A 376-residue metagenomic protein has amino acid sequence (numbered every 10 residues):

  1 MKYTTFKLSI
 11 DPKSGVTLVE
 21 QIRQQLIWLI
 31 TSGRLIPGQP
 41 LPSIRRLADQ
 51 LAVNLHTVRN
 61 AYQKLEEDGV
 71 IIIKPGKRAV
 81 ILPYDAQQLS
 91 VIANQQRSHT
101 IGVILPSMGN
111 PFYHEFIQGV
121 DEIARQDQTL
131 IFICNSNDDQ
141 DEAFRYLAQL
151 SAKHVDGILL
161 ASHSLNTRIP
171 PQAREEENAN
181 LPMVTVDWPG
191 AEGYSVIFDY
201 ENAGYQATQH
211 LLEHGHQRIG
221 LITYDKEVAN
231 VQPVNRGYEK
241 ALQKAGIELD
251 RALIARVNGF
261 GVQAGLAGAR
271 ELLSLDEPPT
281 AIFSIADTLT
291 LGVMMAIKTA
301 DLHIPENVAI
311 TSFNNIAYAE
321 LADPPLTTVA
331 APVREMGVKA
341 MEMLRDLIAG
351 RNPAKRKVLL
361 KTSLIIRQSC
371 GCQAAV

Functional and structural regions predicted by a protein language model:
M1-Q50, Q88-Q95, K357: Extreme N-terminal segment that seeds HTH/winged-HTH DNA-binding domains in transcriptional regulators
K13, Q25, R270-V376: Flexible loop/turn connectors
Q24, W28, L82, A86-Q209 (+2 more regions): Alpha-helical recognition/docking segments in bacterial nutrient-uptake and carbohydrate-utilization systems
I30, I101, M183, Y238 (+2 more regions): Structural signal for hydrophobic
I36, H99, D156, H216-R218 (+1 more regions): Short acidic/polar active-site loop segments enriched in Thr and Asp
P37-G38, Q217-R218, L249-L253, I304-A309: Short acidic capping loops at alpha-helix termini that bridge into adjacent secondary structure
Q39-I73: N-terminal helix-turn-helix
L105-E115, I133-E142, S164, V196-Q206 (+7 more regions): Hinge/beta->alpha junction and helix N-cap segments in small-molecule ligand-binding domains
